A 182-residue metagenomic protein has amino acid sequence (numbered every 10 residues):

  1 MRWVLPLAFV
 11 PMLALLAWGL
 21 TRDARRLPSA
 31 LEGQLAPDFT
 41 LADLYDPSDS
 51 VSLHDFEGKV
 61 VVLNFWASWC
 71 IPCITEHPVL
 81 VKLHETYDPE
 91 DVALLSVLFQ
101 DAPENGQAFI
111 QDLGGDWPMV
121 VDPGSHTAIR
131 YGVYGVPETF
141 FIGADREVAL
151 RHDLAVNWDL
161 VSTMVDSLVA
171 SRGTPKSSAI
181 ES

Functional and structural regions predicted by a protein language model:
M1-A42, T174, A179-S182: N-terminal targeting signals for export/organelle localization
P37, V61, V136-P137: Short loop/turn microsegments at loop-to-beta-strand junctions
T40-V61: A short beta-strand-turn-helix
G58, A67-S68, T75: Active-site beta-to-alpha loop of glycosyltransferases that engages the nucleotide-sugar donor
V61-L63, L95-V97, F140: Conserved hydrophobic packing residues within short motifs/helices of P-loop NTPase cores of ABC-family ATPases
N64-W69, F99: Aromatic-flanked redox-active Cys/Sec active sites in thiol-based oxidoreductases, especially the WC-centered
I74-L113, P123-R130, S182: Structural microenvironment flanking redox-active thiols in thiol-disulfide oxidoreductases
A108-D116, D122-G173: Thiol/disulfide oxidoreductase modules built on the thioredoxin-like
